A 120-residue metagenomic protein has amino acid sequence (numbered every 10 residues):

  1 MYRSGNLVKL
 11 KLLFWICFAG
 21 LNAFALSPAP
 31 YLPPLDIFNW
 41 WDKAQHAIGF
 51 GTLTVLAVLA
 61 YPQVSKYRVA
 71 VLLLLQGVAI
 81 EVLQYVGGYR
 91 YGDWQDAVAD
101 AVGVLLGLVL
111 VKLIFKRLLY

Functional and structural regions predicted by a protein language model:
M1-A57: "…centered on the first transmembrane helix and the immediately adjacent amphipathic helix/loop
V8-K9, P62-A70, D93-W94: Membrane-helix interface segments
W15-A25, V69-Y85, A101: Small-polar-interrupted transmembrane alpha-helices in polytopic inner-membrane proteins
L26-P28, Y61-P62, G88, F115: Short helix-capping/hinge motifs at transmembrane helix termini and TM-loop junctions
Y31-W40, I80-V102: Interfacial helix-loop-helix junctions of multi-pass membrane proteins
D42-V55, L73-Q84, G92: Short, conserved structural micro-motifs that define repeat-unit consensus positions and nucleotide-binding loops
G49-Q63, V104-F115: Membrane-interfacial alpha-helical segments at the cytosolic side of multi-pass membrane proteins
K116-Y120: Short, charged juxtamembrane terminal tails flanking transmembrane helices
